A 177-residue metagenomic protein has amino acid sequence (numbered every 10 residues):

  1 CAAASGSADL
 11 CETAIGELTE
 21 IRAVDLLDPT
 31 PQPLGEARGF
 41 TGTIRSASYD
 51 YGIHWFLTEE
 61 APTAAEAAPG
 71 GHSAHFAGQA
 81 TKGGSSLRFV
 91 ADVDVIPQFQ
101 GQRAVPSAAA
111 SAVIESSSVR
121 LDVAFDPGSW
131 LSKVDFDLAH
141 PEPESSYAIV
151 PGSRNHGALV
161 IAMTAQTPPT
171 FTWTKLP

Functional and structural regions predicted by a protein language model:
C1-P177: A short, solvent-exposed, low-complexity linear motif enriched for acidic/polar residues with Pro/Gly/Ser/Thr
